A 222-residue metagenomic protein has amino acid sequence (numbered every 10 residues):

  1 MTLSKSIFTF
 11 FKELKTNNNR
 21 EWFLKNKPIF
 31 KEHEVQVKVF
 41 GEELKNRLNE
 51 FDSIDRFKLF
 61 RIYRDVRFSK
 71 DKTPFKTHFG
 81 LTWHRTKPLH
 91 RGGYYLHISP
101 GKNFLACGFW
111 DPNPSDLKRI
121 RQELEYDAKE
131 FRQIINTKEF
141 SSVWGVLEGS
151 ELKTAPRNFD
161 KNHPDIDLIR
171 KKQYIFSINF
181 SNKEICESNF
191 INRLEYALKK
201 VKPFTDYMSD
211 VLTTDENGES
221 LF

Functional and structural regions predicted by a protein language model:
M1-E13, R20, V37-G41, G145-F222: Long, solvent-exposed, polar/charged low-complexity segments
F8, K12-L44, L48-I62: Active-site acidic/histidine clusters and adjacent loop/turn architecture that either coordinate catalytic ions
F30-H33, V37, L117-I120, L124 (+3 more regions): Amphipathic alpha-helical coiled-coil segments
N49-R91: Hydrophobic/aromatic-rich structural module bridging two neighboring secondary-structure elements via a short loop
R64-V66, R85-K87, P100, F109-D111 (+1 more regions): Short, flexible loop/turn elements at secondary-structure junctions
K76-G80, G93, F104, K171-I175: Broad gene-expression machinery/nucleic-acid interaction feature
P100-T154, N158-F159: Compact, glycine/acidic-enriched structural inserts
